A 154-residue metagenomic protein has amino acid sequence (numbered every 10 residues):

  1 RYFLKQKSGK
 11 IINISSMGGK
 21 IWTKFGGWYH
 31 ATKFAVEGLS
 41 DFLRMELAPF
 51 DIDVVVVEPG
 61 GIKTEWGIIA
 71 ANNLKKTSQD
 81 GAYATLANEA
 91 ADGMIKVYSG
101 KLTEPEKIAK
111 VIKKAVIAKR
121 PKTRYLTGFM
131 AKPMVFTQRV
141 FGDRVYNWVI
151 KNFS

Functional and structural regions predicted by a protein language model:
Y2-F3, I21, F42-D53: Active-site-adjacent segment of SDR/Rossmann-fold oxidoreductases
G9: Glycine-centered, small-residue-biased loops immediately flanking beta-strands in adenine/cofactor-binding cores
N13: Rossmann-fold scaffold of SDR-type NAD(P)-dependent oxidoreductases
S16: Residue(s) in the substrate-gating loop at a strand-loop-helix junction that position the organic substrate next
I21-W28: Active-site loop immediately N-terminal to the catalytic Tyr-X3-Lys motif of short-chain dehydrogenase/reductase
T32-A35: Active-site helix of classical SDR
A48-Y98: C-terminal beta-strand-loop-alpha-helix "lid" module of Rossmann-like NAD(P)-dependent dehydrogenases
V54, D92-R139: Core catalytic loop region at the nicotinamide-binding pocket of NAD(P)H-dependent oxidoreductases
